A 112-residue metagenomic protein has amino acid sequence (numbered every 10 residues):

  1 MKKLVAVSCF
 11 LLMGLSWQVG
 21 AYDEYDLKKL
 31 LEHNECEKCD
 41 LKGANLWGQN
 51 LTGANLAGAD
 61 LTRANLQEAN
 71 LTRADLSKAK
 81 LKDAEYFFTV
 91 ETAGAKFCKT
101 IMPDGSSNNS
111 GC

Functional and structural regions predicted by a protein language model:
M1-V5: Positively charged n-region of N-terminal signal peptides that target proteins for export
S8-G14: Bacterial N-terminal signal peptides
S16-Q18: N-terminal signal peptide c-region/cleavage motif recognized by signal peptidases
A21-C112: Tandem repeat scaffolds
